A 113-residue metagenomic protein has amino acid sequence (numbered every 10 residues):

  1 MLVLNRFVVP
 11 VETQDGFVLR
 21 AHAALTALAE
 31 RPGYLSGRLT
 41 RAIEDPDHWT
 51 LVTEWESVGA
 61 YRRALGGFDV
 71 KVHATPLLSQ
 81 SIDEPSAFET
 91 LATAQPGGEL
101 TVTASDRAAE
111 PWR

Functional and structural regions predicted by a protein language model:
M1, D15-G16, P32-Y34: Short, flexible segments with low predicted structural confidence
L2, A21-H22: Residue-level signal for cytosolic alpha-helical hairpin/rod architecture
L2-V8, R38-G66, T103-S105, R113: Short, well-ordered beta-strand segments in beta-rich or mixed alpha/beta enzyme and ligand-binding folds
V8-R20: Short, surface-exposed ligand-recognition loops at beta-strand->loop->(often short) alpha-helix junctions that present
V9-V11, S57, E89-A92: Non-catalytic surface loops within mature trypsin-like serine protease
L19, G59, K71, T101-T103: N-terminal non-cleavable signal-anchor helices
L25-S36, E54-F88: An amphipathic, aromatic/His-enriched active-site/gating alpha helix that lines ligand/cofactor pockets
R38-D47, H73-R113: Glycine-rich beta-strand-turn "strand-cap" elements at beta-sheet edges
